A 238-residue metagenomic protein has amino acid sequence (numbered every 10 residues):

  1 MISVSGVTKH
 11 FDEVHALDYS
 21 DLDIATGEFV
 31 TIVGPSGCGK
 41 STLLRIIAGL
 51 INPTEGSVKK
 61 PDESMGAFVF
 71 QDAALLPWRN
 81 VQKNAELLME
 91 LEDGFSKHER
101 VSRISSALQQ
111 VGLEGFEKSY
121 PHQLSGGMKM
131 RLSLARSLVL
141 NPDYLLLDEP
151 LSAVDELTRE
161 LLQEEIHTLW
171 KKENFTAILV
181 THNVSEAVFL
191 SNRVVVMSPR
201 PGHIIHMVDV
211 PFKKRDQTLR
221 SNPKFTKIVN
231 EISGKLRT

Functional and structural regions predicted by a protein language model:
V33-P35: The feature captures the beta-strand-to-loop junction immediately N-terminal to the Walker
A48: Helix-to-loop junction immediately C-terminal to a conserved catalytic motif
Q82-E90, H98-V101, S105, D209: Short helical segment in ABC ATPase nucleotide-binding domains corresponding to the A-loop/adjacent helical element
S119-H122, L140: Conserved signature/switch motifs of ABC ATPase nucleotide-binding domains
L134: Hydrophobic anchor residue at the start of the ABC signature
L145-D148: Catalytic Walker B motif of ABC-type/P-loop ATPase nucleotide-binding domains
